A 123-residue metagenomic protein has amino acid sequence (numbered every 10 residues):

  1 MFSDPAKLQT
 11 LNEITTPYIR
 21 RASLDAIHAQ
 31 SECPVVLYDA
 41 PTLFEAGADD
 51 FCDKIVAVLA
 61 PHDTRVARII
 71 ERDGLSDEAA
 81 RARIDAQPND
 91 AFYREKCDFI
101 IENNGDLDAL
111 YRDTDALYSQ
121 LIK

Functional and structural regions predicted by a protein language model:
M1-P34: ATP-dependent small-molecule kinase phosphotransfer cores that center on conserved nucleotide phosphate-binding segments
M1-P5, S31, L59, G74 (+1 more regions): Residues at alpha-helix boundaries and short interhelical turns
S3, L43-E45, D85: Generic, ordered loop/turn and secondary-structure boundary motif
L8, L43-F44, L107-A109: Glycine-rich nucleotide phosphate-binding loop and flanking beta-alpha elements of Rossmann-like dinucleotide-binding
N12, V66-I70, R81: Amphipathic alpha-helical segments within well-ordered protein domains
I19-S23, E32, D50-F51, E71 (+1 more regions): Small-molecule kinase domains that catalyze NTP-dependent phosphoryl transfer to phosphate-bearing small molecules
A22-Q30, V35-E71: ATP-dependent NMP and nucleoside kinases share a basic, alpha-helical "lid"
